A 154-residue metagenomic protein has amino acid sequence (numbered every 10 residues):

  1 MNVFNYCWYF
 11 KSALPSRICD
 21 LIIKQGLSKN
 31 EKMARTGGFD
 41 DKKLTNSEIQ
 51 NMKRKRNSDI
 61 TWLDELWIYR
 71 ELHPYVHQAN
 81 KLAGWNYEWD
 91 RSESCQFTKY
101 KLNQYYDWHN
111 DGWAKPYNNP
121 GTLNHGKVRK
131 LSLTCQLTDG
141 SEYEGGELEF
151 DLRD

Functional and structural regions predicted by a protein language model:
M1-D154: Fe(II)/2-oxoglutarate oxygenase catalytic core
